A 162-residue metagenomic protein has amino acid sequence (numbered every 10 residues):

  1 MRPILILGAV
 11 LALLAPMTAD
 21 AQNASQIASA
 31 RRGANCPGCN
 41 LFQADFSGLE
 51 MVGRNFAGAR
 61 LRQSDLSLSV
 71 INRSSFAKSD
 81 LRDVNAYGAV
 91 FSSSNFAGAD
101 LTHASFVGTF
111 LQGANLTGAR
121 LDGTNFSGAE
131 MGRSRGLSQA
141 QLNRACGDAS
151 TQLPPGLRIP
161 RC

Functional and structural regions predicted by a protein language model:
M1-I4: Positively charged n-region of N-terminal signal peptides that target proteins for export
I6-L11: Hydrophobic helical h-region of N-terminal Sec-dependent signal peptides in bacterial secretory/periplasmic proteins
A12-L14, A30: Short N-terminal alpha-helical targeting/association segments
P16-T18: N-terminal signal peptide c-region/cleavage motif recognized by signal peptidases
D20-C162: Tandem repeat scaffolds
